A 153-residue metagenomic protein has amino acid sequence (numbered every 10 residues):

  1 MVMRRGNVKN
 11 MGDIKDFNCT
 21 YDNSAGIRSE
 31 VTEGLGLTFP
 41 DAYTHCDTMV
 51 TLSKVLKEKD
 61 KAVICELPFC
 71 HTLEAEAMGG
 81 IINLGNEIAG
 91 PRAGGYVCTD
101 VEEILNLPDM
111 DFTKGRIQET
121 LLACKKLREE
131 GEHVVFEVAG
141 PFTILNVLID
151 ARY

Functional and structural regions predicted by a protein language model:
V2, N83-Y153: Active-site-proximal, glycine-rich beta->alpha crossover segments in alpha/beta enzymes that shape flexible
V2-N86: N-terminal basic, low-complexity leaders that serve as flexible interaction/assembly modules and, when applicable, as
